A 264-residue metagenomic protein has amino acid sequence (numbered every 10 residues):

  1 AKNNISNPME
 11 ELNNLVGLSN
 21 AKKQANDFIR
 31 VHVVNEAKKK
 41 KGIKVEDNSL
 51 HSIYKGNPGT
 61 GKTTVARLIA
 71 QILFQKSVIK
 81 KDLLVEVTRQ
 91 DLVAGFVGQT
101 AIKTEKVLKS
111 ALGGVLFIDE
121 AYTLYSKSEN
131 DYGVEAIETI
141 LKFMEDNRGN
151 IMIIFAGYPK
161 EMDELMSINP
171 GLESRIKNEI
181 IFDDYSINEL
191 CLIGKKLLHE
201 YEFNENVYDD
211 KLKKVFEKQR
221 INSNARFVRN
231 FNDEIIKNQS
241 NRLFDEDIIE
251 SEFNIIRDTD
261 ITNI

Functional and structural regions predicted by a protein language model:
N7-L50, Q71: Pre-Walker A (pre-P-loop) alpha-helix and adjacent loop at the N terminus of AAA/AAA+ ATPase modules, a conserved
L15-V16, I180-S186, L190-E252: Conserved AAA+ ATPase small/helical "lid" subdomain
K44-D82, K106-K109, I176: Walker A/P-loop
K81-A111, V134: Short glycine-rich substrate-engagement loop in P-loop NTPases that contacts/grips substrate
F96-T100, Y122-I137, R148, E164-M166: Conserved ATPase-coupling elements of RecA-like P-loop NTPase cores
L108-S110, A136-I151, L197: Substrate-engagement module of ASCE P-loop NTPases
F117-D119, E138, I151-Y158: Structural recognition of the conserved hydrophobic beta-strand(s) that form the central parallel beta-sheet of P-loop
M166-D183: A short helix-turn-beta junction within AAA+ P-loop NTPase domains corresponding to the substrate/partner-engaging
